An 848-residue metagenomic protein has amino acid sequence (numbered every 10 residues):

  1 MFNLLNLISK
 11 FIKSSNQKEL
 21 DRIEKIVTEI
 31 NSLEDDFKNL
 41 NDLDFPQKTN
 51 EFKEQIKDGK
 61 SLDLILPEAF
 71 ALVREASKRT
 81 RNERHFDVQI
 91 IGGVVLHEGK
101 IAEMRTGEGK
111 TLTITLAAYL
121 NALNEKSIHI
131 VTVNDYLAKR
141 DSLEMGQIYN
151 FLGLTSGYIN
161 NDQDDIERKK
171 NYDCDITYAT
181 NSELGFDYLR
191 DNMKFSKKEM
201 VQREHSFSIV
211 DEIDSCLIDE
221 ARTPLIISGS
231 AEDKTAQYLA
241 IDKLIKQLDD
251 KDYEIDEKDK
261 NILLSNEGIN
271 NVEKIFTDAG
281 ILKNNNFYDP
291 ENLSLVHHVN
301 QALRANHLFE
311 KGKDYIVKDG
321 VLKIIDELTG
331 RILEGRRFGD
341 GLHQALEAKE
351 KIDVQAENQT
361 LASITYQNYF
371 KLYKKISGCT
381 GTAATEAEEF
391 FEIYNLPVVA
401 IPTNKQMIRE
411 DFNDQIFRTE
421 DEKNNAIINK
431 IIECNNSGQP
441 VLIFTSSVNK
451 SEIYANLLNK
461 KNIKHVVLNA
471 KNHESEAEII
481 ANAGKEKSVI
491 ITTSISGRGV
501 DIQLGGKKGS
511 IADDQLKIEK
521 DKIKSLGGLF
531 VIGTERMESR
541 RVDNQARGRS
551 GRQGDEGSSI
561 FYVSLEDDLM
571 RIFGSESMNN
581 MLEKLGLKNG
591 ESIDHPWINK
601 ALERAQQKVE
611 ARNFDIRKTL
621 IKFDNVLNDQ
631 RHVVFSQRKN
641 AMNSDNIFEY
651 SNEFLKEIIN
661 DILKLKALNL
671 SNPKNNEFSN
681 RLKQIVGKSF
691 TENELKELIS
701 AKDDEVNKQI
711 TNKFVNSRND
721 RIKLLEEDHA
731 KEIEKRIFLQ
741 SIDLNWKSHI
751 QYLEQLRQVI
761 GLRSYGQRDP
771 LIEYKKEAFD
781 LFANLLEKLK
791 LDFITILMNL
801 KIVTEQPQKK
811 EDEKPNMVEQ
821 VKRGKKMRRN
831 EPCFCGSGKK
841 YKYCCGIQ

Functional and structural regions predicted by a protein language model:
M1-G586, F635-S636, E657: Conserved P-loop NTPase motor core
L7, E386, K487-S488, Q630 (+3 more regions): Generic detector of short, well-ordered, non-transmembrane alpha-helical segments enriched in hydrophobic residues
V95, C833-F834: Short alpha-helical segment immediately N-terminal to, or the first helix within, an HTH/HTH-like DNA-binding domain
I316-K323, T329-R336, Q553, E566-K826 (+1 more regions): Extended, charged helical/alpha-beta scaffold domains that provide interaction surfaces
G438-S451, N643-S644, K696-I699, F834: Short, Lys/Glu-rich amphipathic helical modules
I443, I491, W746, F782 (+2 more regions): Hydrophobic, well-ordered secondary-structure elements that form the walls of internal hydrophobic environments
L457-L458, K826-P832: Membrane-interface amphipathic helices and adjacent TM-edge segments
R828-E831, S837-Q848: A short, cysteine/histidine-rich metal-binding "knuckle" motif
